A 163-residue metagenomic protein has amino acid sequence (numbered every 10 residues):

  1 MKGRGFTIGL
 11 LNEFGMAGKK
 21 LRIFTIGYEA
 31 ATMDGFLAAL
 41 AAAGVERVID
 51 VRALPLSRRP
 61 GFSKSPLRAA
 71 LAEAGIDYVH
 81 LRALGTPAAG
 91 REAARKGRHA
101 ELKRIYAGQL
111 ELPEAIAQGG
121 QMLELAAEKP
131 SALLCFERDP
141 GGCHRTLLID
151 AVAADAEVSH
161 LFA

Functional and structural regions predicted by a protein language model:
K2, I8-A163: Residues lining hydrophobic/aromatic ligand-binding pockets adjacent to catalytic sites
